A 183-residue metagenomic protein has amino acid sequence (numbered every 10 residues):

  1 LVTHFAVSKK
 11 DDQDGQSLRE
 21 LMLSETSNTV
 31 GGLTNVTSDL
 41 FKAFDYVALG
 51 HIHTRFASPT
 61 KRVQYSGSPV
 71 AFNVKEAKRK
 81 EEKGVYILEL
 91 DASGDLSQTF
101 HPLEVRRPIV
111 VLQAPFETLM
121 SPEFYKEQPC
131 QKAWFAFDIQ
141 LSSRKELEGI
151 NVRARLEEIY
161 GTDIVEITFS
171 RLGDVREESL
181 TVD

Functional and structural regions predicted by a protein language model:
L1-H4, A48, A136: Structural motif
V2, V85-I87, F100: Conserved hydrophobic/aromatic beta-strand scaffold that supports enzyme active sites
T3, T26-T29, T34-T37, T54 (+6 more regions): Residue-identity detector for threonine
F5-A6, I52, S142, L172: Flexible loop residues that form catalytic and substrate-binding hotspots at small-molecule/glycan-binding clefts
V7-G94: Conserved beta-sheet core of the metallophosphoesterase superfamily
E89-D183: Accessory, non-catalytic peripheral segments of nucleic-acid enzymes
